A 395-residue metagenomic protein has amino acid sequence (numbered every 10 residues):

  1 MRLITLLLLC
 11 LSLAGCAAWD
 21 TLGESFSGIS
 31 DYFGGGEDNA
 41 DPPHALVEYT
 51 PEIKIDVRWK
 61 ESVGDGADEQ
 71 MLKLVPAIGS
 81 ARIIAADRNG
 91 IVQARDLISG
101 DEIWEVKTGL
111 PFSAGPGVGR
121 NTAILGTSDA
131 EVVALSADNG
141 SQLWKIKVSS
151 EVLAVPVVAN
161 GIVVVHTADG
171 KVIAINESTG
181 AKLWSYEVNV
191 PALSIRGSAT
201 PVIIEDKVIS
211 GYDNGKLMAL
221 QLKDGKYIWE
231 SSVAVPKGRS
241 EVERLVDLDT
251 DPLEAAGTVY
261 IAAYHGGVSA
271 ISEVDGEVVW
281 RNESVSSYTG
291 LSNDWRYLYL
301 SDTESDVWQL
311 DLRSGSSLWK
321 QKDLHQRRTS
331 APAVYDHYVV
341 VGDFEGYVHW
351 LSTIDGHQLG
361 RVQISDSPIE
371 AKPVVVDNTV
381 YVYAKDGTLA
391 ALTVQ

Functional and structural regions predicted by a protein language model:
A14-G15: C-terminal motif of bacterial Sec signal peptides marking the signal peptidase cleavage site
W19-I29, E52-V75, W104-G119, Q142-A159 (+5 more regions): Extracytoplasmic beta-rich repeat domains
D31-K60, Y227: Blade/loop signatures of beta-propeller domains
D87, T127, T167, Y212-D213 (+4 more regions): Structural signature of WD-repeat beta-propellers
D96-S99, S136-N139, N176-G180, L222-G225 (+4 more regions): Short loop/turn segments that connect beta-strands within beta-propeller blades
I364-Q395: Blade-level signature of beta-propeller repeat domains, shared across WD40, Kelch, NHL, RCC1 and BNR/Asp-box propellers
